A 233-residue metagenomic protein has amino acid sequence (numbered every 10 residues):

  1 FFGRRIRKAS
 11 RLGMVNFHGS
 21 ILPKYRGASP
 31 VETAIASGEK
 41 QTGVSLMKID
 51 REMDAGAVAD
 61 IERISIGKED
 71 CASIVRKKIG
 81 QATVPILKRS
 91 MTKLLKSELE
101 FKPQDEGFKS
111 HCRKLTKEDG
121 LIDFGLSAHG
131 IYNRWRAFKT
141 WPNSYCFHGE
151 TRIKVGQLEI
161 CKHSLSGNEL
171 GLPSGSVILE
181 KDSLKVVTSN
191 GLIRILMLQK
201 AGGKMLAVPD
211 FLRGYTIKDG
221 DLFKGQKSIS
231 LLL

Functional and structural regions predicted by a protein language model:
F1-H111, E118: Donor/substrate-binding cores of folate-linked one-carbon enzymes
D105-R113, G225-L232: A short, charged, Gly/Pro-tolerant segment at domain boundaries
D119, F124-L233: An anion-binding loop in the catalytic cleft
